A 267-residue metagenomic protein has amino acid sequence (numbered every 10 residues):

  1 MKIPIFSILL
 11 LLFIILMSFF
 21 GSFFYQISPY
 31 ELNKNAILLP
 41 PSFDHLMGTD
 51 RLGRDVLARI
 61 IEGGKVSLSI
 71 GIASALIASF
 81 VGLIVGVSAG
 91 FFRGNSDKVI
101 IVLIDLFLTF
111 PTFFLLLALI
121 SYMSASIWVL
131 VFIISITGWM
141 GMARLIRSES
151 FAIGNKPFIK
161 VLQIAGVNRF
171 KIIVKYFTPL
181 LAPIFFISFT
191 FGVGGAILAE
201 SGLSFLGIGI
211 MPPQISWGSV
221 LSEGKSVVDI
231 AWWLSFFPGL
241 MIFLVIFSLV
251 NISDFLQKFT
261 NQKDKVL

Functional and structural regions predicted by a protein language model:
M1, I27-A75, E223-G239: Periplasmic/extracellular loop-to-transmembrane helix junction in inner-membrane transport proteins
M1-I27, L181: N-terminal signal-anchor/first transmembrane alpha helix
F24, I70-I104, L117: Transmembrane-helix boundary motif in ABC transporter permease subunits
L46, D50, G90-F91, S96-I153: Generic hydrophobic transmembrane alpha-helix motif, especially the helices
R54-S69, R93-I101, G154-N155, I159-I187: Amphipathic cytosolic juxtamembrane alpha-helices at the membrane-cytosol interface of multi-pass membrane transporters
A75, V87, A125-K175, I184-V193: Membrane-cytosol interface at the C-terminal ends of specific transmembrane alpha-helices in multi-pass membrane
I120-Y122, S150, L198-F237, M241: Glycine-rich helix-loop "coupling/hinge" segments at transmembrane-helix boundaries in multipass transporters
T137, P183, F189-V193, W232-L267: C-terminal transmembrane helix and the adjacent membrane-cytosol boundary/short C-terminal tail of inner/organellar
